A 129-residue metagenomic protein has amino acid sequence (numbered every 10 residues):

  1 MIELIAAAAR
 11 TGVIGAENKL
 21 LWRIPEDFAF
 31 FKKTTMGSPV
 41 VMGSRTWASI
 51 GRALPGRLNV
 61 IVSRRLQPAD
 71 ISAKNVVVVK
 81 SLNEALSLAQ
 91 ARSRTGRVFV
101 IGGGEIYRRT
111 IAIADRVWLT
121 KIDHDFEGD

Functional and structural regions predicted by a protein language model:
I5-D129: Flexible, gly/pro- and Lys/Arg-enriched active-site loops
